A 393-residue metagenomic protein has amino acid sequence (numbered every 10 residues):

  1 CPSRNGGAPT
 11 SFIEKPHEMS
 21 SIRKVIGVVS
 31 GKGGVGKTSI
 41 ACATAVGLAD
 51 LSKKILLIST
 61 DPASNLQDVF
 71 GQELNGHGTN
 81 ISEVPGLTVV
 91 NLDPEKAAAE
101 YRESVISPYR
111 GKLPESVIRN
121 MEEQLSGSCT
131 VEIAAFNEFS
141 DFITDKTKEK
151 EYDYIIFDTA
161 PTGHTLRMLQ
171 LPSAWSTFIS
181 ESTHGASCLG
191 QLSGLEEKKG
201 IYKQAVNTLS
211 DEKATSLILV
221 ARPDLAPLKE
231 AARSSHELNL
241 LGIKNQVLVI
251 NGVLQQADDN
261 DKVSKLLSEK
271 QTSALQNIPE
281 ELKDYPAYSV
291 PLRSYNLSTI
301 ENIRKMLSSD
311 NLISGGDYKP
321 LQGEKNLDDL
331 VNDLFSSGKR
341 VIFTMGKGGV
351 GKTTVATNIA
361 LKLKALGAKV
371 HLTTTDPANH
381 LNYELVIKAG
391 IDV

Functional and structural regions predicted by a protein language model:
C1-F12, E73, V206-I342: C-terminal lobe/tail of nucleotide-utilizing enzymes
G6-S30: P-loop NTPase nucleotide-binding/switch module
I22, G33, D61, F139 (+5 more regions): Residue-level signature of catalytic and energy-coupling elements of molecular machines, predominantly ATP/GTP-dependent
V25-V89, T159, L169-P172, V350-V393: Walker A/P-loop NTP-binding active-site region of P-loop NTPases, recognizing the glycine-rich GxxxxGKT/S
L57, Y154, I218, V247 (+1 more regions): Hydrophobic "anchor" residues on beta-strands that sit immediately upstream of conserved functional sites
P62-N65, P94-A98, P161-H164, P223-P227 (+3 more regions): Conserved nucleotide-binding/hydrolysis micro-motifs of P-loop NTPases
A63-S107, S140-Y154, E181-H184, C188 (+3 more regions): Phosphate-binding loop that captures ATP/GTP phosphates
R110-V220, D224-R233: Phosphate/Mg2+-binding loops and adjacent switch elements in nucleotide/diphosphate-handling enzyme cores
